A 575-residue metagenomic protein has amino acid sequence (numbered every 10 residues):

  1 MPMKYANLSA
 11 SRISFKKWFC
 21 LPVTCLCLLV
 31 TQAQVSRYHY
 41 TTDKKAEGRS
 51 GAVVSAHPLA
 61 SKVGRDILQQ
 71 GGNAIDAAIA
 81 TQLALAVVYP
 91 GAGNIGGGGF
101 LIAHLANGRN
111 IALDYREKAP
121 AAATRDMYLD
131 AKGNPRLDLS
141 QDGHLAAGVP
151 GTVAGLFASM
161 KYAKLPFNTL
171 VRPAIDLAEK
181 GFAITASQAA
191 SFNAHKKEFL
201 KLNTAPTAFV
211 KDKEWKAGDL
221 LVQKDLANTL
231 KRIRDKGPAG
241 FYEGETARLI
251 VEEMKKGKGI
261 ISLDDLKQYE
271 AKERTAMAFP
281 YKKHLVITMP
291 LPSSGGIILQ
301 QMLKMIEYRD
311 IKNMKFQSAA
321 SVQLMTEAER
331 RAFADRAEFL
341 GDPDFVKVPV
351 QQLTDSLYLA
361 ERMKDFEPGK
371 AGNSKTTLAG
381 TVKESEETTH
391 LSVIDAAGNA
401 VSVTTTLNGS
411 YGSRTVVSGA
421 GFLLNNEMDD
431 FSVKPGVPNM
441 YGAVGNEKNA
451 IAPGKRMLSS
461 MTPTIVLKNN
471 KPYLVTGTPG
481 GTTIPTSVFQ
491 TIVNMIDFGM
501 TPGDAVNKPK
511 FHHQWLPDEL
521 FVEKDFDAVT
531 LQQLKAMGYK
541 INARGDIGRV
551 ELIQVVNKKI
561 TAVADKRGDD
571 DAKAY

Functional and structural regions predicted by a protein language model:
M1-S36: Bacterial Sec-dependent N-terminal signal peptides
Q34-K62, A74-I75, I79-K236, F241-E243 (+5 more regions): Noncatalytic scaffold domains of N-terminal-nucleophile
L68, A154-Y162, K236, G240-E243 (+2 more regions): Alpha-helical support elements that line or immediately flank enzyme active sites and cofactor-binding pockets
V87-A112, I260-S262, A400-K468, F498 (+1 more regions): Active-site rim segments in enzyme catalytic domains, especially the processed small/beta chain of N-terminal
I261-K282, L357-K383, L424-P463: Active-site Gly/Thr loop motif
Y308-L407, G419-A420, P435-G436, V444 (+1 more regions): Internal maturation/activation junctions in enzymes
K455, D497-G545: Extended C-terminal subregions enriched in glycine
